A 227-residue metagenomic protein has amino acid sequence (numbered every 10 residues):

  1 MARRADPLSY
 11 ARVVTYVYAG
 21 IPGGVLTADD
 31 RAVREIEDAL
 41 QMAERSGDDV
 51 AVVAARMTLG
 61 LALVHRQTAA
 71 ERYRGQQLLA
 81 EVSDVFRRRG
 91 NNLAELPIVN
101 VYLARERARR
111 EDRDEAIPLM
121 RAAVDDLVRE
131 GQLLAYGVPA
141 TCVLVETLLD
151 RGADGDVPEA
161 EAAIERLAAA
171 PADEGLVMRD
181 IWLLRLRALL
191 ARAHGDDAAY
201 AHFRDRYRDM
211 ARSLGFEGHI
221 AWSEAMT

Functional and structural regions predicted by a protein language model:
M1-L8, R12-T227: Helix-coil-helix junctions within alpha-helical repeat/solenoid scaffolds
